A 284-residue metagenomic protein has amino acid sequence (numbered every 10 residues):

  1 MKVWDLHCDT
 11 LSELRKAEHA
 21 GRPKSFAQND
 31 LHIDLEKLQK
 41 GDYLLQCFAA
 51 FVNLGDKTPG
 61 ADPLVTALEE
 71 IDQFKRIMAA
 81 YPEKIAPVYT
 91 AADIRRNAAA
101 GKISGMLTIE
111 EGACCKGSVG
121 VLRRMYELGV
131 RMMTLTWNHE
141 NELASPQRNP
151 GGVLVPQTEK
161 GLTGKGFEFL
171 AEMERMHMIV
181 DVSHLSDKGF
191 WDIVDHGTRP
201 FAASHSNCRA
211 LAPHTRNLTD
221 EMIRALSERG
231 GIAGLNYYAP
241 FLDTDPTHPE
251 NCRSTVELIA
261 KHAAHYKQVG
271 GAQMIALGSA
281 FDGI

Functional and structural regions predicted by a protein language model:
M1-P156, P213-I284: N-terminal hydrophobic targeting/anchoring segments and the immediately downstream early-domain regions of hydrolases
C114-K116, E127-R216: Divalent metal-binding pocket/active-site signature
